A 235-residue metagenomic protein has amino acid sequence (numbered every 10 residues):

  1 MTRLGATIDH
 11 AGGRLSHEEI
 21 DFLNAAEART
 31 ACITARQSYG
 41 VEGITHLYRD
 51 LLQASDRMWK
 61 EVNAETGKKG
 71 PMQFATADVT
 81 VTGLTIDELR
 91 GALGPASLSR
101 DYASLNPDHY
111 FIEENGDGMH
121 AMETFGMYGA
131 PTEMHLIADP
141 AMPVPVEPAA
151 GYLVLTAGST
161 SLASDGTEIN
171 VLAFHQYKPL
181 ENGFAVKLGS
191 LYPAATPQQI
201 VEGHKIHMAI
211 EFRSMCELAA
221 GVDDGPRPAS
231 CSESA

Functional and structural regions predicted by a protein language model:
M1-Q37, L155-S214: Beta-strand/loop substructures that line and gate deep hydrophobic ligand-binding cavities in soluble
A6, L15, I20-D117: Hydrophobic ligand-binding cavity/cleft-lining segments
V79, M134-M142, N170-P179: Hydrophobic/aromatic beta-strand elements that line small-molecule binding cavities or substrate pockets in beta-rich
T82-I86, P145-A149, Q176-A185: A short, structured loop/turn motif at beta-sheet edges
E88, S97-G166: Glycine-rich portal/gate segments that line the openings of hydrophobic small-molecule binding cavities
P95, M142-P145, R213-E217, G221: A generic structural signal for well-ordered alpha-helical segments enriched in polar/charged residues
H109-E113, H120-E123, Y152-T156, V186-Y192 (+2 more regions): Short C-terminal domain-edge/linker segments immediately following a structured domain
A219-A235: Short, highly charged C-terminal tails/helix-capping segments
